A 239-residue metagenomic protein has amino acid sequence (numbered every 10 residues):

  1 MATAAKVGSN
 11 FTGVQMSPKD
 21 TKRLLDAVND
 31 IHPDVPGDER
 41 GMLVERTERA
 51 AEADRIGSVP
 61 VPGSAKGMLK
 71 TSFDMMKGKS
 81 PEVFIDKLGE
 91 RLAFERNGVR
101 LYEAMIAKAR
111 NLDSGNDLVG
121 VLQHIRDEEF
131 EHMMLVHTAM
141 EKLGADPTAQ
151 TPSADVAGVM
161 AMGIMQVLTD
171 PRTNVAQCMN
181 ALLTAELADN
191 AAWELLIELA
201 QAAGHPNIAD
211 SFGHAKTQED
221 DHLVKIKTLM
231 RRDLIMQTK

Functional and structural regions predicted by a protein language model:
A2-K239: Non-heme di-metal
